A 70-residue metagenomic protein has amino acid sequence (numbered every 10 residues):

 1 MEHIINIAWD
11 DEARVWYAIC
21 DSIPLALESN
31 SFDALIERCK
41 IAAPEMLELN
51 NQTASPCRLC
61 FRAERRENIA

Functional and structural regions predicted by a protein language model:
M1, D21-I23: Short strand-coil-strand connectors
M1-N6, D33-A70: Short, charged, surface-exposed hinge/linker loops at domain edges that act as mobile lids or interdomain connectors
N6-A8, E28: Generic structural detector for well-ordered beta-strands
A8-D21: Short aromatic-glycine-(Arg/Gly/Cys) micro-motifs in beta-strand/loop hairpins
V15-Y17, E28, E37: Short acidic, gly/pro-rich beta-turn/loop elements at beta-sheet edges and active-site/ligand-binding grooves
Y17, P24-L25, I69: Amphipathic alpha-helical interaction segments
I23-A34: A short, exposed loop/beta-hairpin motif centered on an aromatic-Gly-Thr core
